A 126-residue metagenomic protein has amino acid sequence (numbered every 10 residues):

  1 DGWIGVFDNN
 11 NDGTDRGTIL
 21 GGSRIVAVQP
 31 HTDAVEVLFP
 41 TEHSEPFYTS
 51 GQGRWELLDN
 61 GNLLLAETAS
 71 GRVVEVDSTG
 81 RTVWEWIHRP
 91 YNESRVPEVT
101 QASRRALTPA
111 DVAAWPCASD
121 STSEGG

Functional and structural regions predicted by a protein language model:
D1-G126: Histidine-/acidic-rich catalytic cores in large beta-rich domains
